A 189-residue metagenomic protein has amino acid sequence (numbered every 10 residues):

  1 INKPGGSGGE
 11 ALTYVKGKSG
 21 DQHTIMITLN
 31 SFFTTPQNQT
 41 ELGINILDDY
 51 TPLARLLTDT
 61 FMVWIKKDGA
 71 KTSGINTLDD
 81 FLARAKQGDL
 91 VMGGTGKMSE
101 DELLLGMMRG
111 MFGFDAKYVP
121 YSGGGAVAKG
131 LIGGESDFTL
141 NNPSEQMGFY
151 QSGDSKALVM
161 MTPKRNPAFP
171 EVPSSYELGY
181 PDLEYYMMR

Functional and structural regions predicted by a protein language model:
I1-T13: Early extracytoplasmic/lumenal segment of secretory-pathway proteins
G9-L12, V127-A128, Q146: Short, hydrophobic alpha-helical packing/hinge segments within bilobed ligand-binding/sensory domains
Y14-T24, Q37-A126, S175-E177, M188-R189: Hinge/capping helix and adjacent helix->loop/strand transition within the periplasmic-binding protein
K18-I27, G88-L90, F114, I132-N141 (+1 more regions): Alpha-to-beta junction loops
M26-F32, K66, G124, N141-Q146 (+2 more regions): Beta->alpha turn/N-cap motifs
T58, T77, Q146-R189: C-terminal lobe and pocket-closing loops of periplasmic/extracytoplasmic Venus-flytrap solute-binding proteins
